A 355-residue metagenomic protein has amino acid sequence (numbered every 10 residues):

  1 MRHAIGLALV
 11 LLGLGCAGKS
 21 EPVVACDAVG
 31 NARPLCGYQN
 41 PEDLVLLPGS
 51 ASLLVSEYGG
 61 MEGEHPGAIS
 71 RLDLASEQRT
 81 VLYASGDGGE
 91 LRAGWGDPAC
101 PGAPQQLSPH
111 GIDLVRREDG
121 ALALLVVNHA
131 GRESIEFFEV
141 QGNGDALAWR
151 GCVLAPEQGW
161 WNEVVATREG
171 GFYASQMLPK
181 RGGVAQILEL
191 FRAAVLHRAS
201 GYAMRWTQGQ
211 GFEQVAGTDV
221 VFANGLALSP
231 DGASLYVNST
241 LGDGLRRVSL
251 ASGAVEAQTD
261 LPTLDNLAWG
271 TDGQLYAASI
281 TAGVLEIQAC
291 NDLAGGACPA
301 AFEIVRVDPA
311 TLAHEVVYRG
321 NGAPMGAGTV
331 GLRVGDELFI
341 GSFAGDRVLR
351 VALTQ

Functional and structural regions predicted by a protein language model:
G18-P41, A93-D97, L312-G320: A short helix->beta-strand "capping" segment at the edge of beta-propeller domains
R33-A68, G326: Beta-strand-rich domains and repeat architectures in extracellular enzymes and scaffolds, especially beta-propellers
P34-Y38, Y83-S85, G102-P104, C152-E157 (+3 more regions): Surface loop/turn motifs at the tips and blade-to-blade linkers of beta-strand repeat domains
N40, H65, S108, G131 (+8 more regions): Beta-rich catalytic cores
L47-S50, V115-G120, A166-E169, P230-D231 (+2 more regions): Residue-level detector of Asp-centered blade-edge/turn motifs that repeat once per structural unit in beta-propeller
V55-G67, V126-V127, A174-R198, A278-P299: Short, conserved, GDST-rich strand-edge loop motifs in beta-rich repeat architectures
A68-E118, N266: Blade-loop segments of beta-propeller domains
L261-V316: Loop/turn-rich, solvent-exposed surfaces of beta-rich toroidal or solenoidal domains
